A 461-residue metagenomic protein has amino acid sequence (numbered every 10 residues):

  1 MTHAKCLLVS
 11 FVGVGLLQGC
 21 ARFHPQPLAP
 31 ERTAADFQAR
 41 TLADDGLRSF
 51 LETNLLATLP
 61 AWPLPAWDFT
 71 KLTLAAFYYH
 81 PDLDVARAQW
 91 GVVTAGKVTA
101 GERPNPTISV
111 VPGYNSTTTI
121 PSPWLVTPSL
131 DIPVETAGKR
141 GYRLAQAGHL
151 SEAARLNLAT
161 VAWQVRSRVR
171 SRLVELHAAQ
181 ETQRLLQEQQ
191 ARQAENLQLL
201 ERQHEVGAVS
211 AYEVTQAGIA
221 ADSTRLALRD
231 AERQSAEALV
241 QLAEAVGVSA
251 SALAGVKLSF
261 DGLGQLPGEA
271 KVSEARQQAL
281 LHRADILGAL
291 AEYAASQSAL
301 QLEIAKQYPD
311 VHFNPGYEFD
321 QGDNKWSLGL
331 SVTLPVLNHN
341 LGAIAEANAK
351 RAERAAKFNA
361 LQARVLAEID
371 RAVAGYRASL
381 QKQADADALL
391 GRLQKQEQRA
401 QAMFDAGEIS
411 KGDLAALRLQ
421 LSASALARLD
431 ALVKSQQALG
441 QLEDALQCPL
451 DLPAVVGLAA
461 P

Functional and structural regions predicted by a protein language model:
M1-A75, E232-Q278, Q441-P461: Terminal intrinsically disordered/low-complexity segments used for targeting and assembly
A21, P25, R140, L156-Q278 (+7 more regions): Periplasmic alpha-helical coiled-coil/stalk elements that build and connect Gram-negative outer-membrane
N54-P65, S109-K139, R143, L253-K271 (+3 more regions): Small/polar, glycine/serine/threonine/aspartate-rich low-complexity segments that form flexible
K71, L125, S171, Q216 (+3 more regions): Transmembrane beta-barrel architecture of outer-membrane proteins
A75-V85, G91-P106, P128-Q146, L156-W163 (+6 more regions): A glycine-/polar-enriched beta->alpha junction
A231, A284, A431: Metallo-beta-lactamase
A343-E346, R351-D385, L389: C-terminal structural cap/anchor segments
